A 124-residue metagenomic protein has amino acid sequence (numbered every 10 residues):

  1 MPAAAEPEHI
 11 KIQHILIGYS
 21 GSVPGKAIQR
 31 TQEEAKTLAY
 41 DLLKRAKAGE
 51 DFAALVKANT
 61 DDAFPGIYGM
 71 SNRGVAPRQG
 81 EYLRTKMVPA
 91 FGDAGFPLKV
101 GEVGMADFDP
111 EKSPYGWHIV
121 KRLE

Functional and structural regions predicted by a protein language model:
M1-I28, D61, L83-E124: Proteostasis/folding factors centered on peptidyl-prolyl cis-trans isomerases
H9, A35-K36, G49: Short alpha-helical patches at coil-to-helix transitions and adjacent helical residues in well-structured domains
S22-Q32, A39-K47, P77-L83, A106: Second-shell loop/turn segments in exported
L42-P89: Peptidyl-prolyl cis-trans isomerase
